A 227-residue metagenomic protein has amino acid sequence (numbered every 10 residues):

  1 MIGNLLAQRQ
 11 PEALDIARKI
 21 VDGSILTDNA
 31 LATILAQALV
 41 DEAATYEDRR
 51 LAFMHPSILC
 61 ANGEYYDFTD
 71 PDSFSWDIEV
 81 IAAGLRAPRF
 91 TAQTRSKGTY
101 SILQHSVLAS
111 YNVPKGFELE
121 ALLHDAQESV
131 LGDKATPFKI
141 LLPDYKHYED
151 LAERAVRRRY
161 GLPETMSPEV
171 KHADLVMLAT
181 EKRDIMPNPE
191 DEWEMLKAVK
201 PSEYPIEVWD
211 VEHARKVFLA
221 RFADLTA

Functional and structural regions predicted by a protein language model:
L6-A17: Short amphipathic alpha-helical heptad-repeat segments
Q10, T45-A227: Metal-dependent phosphohydrolase cores
R18, Q37-V40, E79: Generic structural concept
V21-A32: Charged, low-complexity interaction regions
L35-E47: Repeat-associated, polar segments at repeat-unit boundaries in modular proteins
